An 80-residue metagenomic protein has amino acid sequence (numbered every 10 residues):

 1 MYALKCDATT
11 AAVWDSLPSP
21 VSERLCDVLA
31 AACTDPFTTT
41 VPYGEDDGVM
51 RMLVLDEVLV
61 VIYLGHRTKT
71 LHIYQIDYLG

Functional and structural regions predicted by a protein language model:
M1-L4, A12-S16, E23, L53-G80: Enriched for short, Lys/Arg-rich terminal
T9, V13, L17-T39: Compact soluble domain cores
A30-V54: A short, surface-exposed loop/turn module that caps and links secondary-structure elements
